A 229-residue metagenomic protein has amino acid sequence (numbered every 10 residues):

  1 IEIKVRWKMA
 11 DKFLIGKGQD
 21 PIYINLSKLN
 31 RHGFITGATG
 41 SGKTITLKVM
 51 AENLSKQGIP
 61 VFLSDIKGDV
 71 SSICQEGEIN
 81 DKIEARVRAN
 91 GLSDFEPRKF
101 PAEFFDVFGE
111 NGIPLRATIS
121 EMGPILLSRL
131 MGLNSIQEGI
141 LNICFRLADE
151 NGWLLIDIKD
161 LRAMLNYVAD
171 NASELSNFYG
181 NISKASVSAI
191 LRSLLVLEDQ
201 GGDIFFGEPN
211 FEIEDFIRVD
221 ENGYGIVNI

Functional and structural regions predicted by a protein language model:
I1-K8: Short, Lys/Arg-enriched N-terminal segments with co-localized hydrophobic residues within the first ~10-30 amino acids
M9-P21: N-terminal pre-Walker A segment at the start of P-loop NTPase domains
G18-L26, R218: Pre-Walker A adenine-sensing motif
I35: Hydrophobic anchor at the beta1->P-loop junction of P-loop NTPases
T39: The conserved Walker
K43: Conserved lysine of the Walker
T46: Hydrophobic positions on the alpha1 helix immediately C-terminal to the Walker A/P-loop
A51-V61, G68-I229: P-loop NTPase motor domains
